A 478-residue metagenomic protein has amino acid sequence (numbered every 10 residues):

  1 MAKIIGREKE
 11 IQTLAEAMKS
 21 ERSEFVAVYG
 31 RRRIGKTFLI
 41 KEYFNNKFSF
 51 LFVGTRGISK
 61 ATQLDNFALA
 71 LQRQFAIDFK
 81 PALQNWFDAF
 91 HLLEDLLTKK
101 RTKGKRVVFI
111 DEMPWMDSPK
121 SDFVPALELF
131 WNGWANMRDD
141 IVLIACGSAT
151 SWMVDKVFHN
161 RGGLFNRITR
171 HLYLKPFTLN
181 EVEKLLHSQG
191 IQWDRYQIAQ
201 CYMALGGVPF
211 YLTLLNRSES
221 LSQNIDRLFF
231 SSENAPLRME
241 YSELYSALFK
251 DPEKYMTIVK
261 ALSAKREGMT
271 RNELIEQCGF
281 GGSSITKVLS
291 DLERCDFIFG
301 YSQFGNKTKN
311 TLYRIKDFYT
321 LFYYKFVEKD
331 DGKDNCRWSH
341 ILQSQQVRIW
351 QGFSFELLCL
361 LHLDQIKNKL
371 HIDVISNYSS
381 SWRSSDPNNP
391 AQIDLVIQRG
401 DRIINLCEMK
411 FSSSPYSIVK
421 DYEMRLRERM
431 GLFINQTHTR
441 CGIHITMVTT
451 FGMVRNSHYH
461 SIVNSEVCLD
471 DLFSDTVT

Functional and structural regions predicted by a protein language model:
M1-I341, Q345, I445: Phosphate-binding site recognition
F304, T311-T478: A cross-kingdom feature that marks ATP-driven nucleic-acid transaction machinery
